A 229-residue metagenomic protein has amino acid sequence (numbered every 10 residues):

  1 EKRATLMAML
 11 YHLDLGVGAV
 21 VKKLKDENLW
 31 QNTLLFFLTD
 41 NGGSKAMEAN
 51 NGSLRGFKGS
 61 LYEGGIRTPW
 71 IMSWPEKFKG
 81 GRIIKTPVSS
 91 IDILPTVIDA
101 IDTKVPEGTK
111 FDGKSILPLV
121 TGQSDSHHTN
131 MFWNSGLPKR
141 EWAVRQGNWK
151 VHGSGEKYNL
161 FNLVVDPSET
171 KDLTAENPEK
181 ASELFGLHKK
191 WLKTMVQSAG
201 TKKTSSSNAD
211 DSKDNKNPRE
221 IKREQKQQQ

Functional and structural regions predicted by a protein language model:
E1-H12: The substrate-binding groove and active-site-proximal loops of carbohydrate-active enzymes, especially glycoside
K2, L15, K22-K77, S89 (+1 more regions): Histidine-centered active-site microenvironments of extracellular/periplasmic hydrolases and transferases
L10, V17, L34-T39, W70-I71 (+2 more regions): Beta-strand elements within well-structured catalytic alpha/beta cores of enzymes that handle phosphate/sulfate esters
G18, K22-D26, I98-D102, T121 (+2 more regions): Sec-exported extracytoplasmic/periplasmic mature domains
L29-L35, R67-T68, H127-T129, Q146-W149 (+1 more regions): Loop/turn elements at helix/coil->beta-strand transitions in domains of secreted/extracellular proteins
G43-E63, F78-R82, T86, I91-L163 (+2 more regions): C-terminal cap/loop subdomain of S1 sulfatases and analogous C-terminal strand-loop tails that border
I93, R140, Q146, V151 (+2 more regions): Long, internal low-complexity/basic segments
